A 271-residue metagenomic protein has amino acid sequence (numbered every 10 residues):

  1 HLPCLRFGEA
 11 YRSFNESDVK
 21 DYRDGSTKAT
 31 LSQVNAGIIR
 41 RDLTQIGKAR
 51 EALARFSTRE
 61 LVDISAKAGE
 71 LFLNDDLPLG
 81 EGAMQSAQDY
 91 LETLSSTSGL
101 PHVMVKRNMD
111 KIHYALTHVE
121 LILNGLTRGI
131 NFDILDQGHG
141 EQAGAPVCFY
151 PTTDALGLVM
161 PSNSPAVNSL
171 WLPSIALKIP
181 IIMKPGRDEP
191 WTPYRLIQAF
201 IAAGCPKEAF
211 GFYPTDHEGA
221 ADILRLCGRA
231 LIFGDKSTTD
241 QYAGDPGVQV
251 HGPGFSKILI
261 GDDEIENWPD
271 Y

Functional and structural regions predicted by a protein language model:
H1-A143: N-terminal Rossmann-like NAD(P)+-binding subdomain of aldehyde/semialdehyde dehydrogenases
G25, L61, K178, F210 (+2 more regions): Residue-level signal for inorganic ion chemistry
K67, N74, A202-P206, C227-R229 (+1 more regions): ALDH superfamily catalytic-core signature
M104-V105, M109-A203, S256: Conserved small-residue-rich beta-alpha loop and adjacent elements that most often cradle the phosphate/pyrophosphate
G144-P146, F210-G228: A structured beta-alpha segment of the ubiquitous adenosine-cofactor-binding alpha/beta core
V159, L177, I182-G186, Y213-T215 (+3 more regions): Generic beta-strand/beta-sheet core signal
S164-V167, P214-G219, S237: Short acidic loop-to-helix transition motifs that present clustered carboxylates
I175, L224, A243: Anion (oxyanion) recognition and catalysis
